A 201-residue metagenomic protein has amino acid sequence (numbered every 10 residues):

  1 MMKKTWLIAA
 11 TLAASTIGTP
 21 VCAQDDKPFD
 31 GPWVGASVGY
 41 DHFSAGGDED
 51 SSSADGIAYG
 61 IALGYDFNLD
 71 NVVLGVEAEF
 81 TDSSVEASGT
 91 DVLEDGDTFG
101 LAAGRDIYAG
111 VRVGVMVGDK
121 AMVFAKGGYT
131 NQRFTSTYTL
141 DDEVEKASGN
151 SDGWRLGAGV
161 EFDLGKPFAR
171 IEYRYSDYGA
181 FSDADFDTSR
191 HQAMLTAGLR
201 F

Functional and structural regions predicted by a protein language model:
M1-M2: N-terminal secretory signal peptides that target proteins for export/translocation
T5-W6, T19-F201: Gram-negative outer-membrane beta-barrel domains
A9-T16: Bacterial N-terminal signal peptides
